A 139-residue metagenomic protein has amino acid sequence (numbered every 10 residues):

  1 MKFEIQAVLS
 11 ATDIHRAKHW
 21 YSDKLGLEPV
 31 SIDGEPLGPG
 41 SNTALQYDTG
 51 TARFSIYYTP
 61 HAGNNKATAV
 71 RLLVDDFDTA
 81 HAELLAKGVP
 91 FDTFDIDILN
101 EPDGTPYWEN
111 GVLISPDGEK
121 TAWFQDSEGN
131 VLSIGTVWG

Functional and structural regions predicted by a protein language model:
M1-K2, V8-R53, P60, A86: Core segments of cupin and vicinal oxygen chelate
E4-T12, L45-D48, H61-D92, K120-Q125 (+1 more regions): Vicinal oxygen chelate
R16-K18, P36, G63-N64, H81 (+2 more regions): A broad, structure-centric signal for solvent-exposed, well-ordered loop/edge residues that line or flank functional
P39-S41, K66, P116-G118: Residues that act as N-cap/strand-start positions at coil-to-secondary-structure junctions
F54-I56, I134: Broad, structure-driven detector of short, well-ordered beta-strand segments within folded domains
I56-Y58, E109: A generic local structural motif
Y58-G63, W138-G139: A short, sequence-level motif marking secondary-structure junctions
H81, L85-G139: Vicinal oxygen chelate
